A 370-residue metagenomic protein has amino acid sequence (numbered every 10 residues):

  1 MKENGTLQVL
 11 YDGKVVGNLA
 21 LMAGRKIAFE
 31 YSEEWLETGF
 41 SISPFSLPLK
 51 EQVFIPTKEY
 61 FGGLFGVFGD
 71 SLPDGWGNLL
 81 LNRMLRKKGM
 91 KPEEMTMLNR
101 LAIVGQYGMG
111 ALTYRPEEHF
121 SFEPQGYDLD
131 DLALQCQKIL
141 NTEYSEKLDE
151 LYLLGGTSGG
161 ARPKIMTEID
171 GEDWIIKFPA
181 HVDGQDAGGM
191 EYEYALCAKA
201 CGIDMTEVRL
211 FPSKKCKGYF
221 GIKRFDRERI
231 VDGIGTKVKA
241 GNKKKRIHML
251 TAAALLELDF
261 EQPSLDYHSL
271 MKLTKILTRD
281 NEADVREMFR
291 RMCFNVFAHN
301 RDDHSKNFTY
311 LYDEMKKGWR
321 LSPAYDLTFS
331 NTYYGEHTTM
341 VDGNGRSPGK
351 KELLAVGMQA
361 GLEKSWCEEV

Functional and structural regions predicted by a protein language model:
M1-S305, T309-V370: Phosphate/dinucleotide-binding and metal-coordinating scaffold of catalytic cores in nucleotide-dependent enzymes
